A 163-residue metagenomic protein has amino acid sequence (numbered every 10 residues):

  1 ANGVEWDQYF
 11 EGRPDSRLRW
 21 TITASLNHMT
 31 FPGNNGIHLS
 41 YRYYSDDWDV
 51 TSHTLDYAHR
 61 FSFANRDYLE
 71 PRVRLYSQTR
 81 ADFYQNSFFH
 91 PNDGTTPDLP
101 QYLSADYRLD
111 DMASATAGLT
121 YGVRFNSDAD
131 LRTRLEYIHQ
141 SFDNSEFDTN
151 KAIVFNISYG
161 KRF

Functional and structural regions predicted by a protein language model:
A1-N27, Y43-D56, R60, R66-N156 (+1 more regions): Outer membrane beta-barrel transmembrane domains
N27-M29, N35-I37: Oxyanion-binding "anion nests"
